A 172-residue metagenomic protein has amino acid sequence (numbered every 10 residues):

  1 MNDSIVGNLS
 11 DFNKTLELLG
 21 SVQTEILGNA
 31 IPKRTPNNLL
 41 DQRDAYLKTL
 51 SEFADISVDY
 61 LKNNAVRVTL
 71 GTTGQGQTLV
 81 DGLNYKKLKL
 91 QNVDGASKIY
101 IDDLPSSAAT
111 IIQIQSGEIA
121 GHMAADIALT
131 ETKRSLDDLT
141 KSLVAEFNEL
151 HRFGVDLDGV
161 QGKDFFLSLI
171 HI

Functional and structural regions predicted by a protein language model:
M1-I170: Structural signature of extracellular appendage/secretion-system components
